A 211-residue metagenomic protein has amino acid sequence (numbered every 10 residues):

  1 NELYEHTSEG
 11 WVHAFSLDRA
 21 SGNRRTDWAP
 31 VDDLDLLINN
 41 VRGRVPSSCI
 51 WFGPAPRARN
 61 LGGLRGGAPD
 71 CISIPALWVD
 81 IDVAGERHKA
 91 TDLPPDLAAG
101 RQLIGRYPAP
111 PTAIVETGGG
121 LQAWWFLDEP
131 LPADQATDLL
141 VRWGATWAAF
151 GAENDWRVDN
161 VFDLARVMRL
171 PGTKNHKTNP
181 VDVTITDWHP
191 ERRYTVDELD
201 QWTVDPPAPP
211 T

Functional and structural regions predicted by a protein language model:
N1-A76, A84-A90, R166, K174: DNA replication initiation on ssDNA origins
N1-E9, P75, G100-V115, R193-T211: Long, charged low-complexity interaction segments
V45-S47, I72-I74, Y107-P110, T117-G119 (+1 more regions): Short, well-ordered loop/turn elements at secondary-structure boundaries
S48-A55, A148-F162: Conserved short beta-strand edge segments in small beta-sheet-based binding/regulatory domains
G62-P69, R101-G118, D155-D159: Catalytic micro-motifs at enzyme active sites that drive phosphoryl/nucleotidyl and oxygen chemistry
R65-I74, D92-A99, V161, W188: Glycine-rich, flexible loop segments associated with nucleotide phosphate handling
V79, A109-Q135, A165-H176: Histidine-centered divalent-metal-coordination microenvironment in nucleic-acid enzymes
R87-R106, L127-N154, H176-V204: Helical (often loop-to-helix) elements that flank the catalytic cores of nucleotide-handling enzymes
